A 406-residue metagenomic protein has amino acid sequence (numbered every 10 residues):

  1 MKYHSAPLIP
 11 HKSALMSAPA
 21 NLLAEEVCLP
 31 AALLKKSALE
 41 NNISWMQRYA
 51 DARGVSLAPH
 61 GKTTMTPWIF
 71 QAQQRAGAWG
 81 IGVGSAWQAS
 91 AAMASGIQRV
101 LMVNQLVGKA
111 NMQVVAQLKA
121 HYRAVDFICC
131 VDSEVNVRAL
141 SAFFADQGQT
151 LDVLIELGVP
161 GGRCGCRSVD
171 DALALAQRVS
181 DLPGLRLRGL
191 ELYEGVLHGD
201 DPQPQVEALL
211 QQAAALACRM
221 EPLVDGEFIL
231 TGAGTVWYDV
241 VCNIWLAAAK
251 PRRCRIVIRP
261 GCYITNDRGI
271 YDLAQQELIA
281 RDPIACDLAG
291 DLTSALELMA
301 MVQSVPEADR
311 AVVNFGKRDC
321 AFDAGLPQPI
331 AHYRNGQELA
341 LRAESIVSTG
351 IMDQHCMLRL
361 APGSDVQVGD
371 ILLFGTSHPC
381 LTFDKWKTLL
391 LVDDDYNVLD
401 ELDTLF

Functional and structural regions predicted by a protein language model:
M1-Q117, L402-F406: A charged N-terminal "starter" segment
S37-W45, A174, A208-A215, L372: A non-catalytic, amphipathic alpha-helix used as a structural packing/dimerization or gating element in enzyme scaffolds
L39, K62, A92, I155 (+5 more regions): Conserved, mostly hydrophobic/aromatic
A58-D200: Active-site-proximal beta-alpha core segment in soluble small-molecule metabolic enzymes
D152, V159-I284: Active-site loop/helix belt of alpha/beta enzymes
C262-L339: Internal helical hairpin/lid segments
A308-F406: C-terminal accessory subdomain/extension
